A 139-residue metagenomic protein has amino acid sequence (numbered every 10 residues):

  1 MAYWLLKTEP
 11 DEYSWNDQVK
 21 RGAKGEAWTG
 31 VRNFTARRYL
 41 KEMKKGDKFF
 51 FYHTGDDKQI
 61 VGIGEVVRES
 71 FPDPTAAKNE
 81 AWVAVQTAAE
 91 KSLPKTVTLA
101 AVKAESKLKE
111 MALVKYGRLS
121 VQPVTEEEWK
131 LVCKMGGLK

Functional and structural regions predicted by a protein language model:
M1-K44, E128, L138-K139: Compositionally biased, charged N-terminal/linker segments
E42, K58, N79-A81: A generic structural micro-feature
F50-F51, E65: Hydrophobic beta-strand signal
Y52-K58: Short, charged beta-turn/beta-strand-edge "cap" motif at the junction between a beta-strand and an adjacent loop
G62-V121: Aromatic- and Lys/Arg-enriched surface recognition patch
K130-C133: C-terminal edge-of-domain segments
